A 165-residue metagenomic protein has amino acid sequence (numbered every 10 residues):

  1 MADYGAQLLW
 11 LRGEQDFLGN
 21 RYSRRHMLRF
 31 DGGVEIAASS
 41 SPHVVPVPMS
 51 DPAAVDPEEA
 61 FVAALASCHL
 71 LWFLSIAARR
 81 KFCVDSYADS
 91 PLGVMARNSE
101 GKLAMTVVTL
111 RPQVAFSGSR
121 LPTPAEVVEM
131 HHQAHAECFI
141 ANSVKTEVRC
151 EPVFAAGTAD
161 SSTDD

Functional and structural regions predicted by a protein language model:
M1-A63, L71-D165: Extended beta-strand/beta-hairpin segments
